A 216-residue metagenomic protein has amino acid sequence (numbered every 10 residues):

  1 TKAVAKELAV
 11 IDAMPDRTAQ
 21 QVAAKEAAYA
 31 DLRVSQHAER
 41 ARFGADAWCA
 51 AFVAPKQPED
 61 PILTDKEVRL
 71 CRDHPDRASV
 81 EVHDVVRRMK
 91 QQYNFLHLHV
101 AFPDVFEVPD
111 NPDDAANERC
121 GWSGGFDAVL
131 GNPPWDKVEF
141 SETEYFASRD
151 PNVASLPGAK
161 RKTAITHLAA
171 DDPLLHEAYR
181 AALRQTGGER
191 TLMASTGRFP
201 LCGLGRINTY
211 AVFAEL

Functional and structural regions predicted by a protein language model:
T1-L216: SAM-dependent methyltransferase catalytic region
